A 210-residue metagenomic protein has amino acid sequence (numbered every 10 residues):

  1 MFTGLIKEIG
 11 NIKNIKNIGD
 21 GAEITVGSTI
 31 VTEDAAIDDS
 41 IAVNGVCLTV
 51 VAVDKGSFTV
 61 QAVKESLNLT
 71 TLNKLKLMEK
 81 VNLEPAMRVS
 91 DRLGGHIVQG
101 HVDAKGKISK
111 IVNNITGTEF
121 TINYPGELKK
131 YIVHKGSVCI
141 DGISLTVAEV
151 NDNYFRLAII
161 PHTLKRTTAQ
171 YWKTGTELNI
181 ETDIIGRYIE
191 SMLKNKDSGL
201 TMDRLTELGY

Functional and structural regions predicted by a protein language model:
M1-Y210: Conserved loop->alpha-helix
